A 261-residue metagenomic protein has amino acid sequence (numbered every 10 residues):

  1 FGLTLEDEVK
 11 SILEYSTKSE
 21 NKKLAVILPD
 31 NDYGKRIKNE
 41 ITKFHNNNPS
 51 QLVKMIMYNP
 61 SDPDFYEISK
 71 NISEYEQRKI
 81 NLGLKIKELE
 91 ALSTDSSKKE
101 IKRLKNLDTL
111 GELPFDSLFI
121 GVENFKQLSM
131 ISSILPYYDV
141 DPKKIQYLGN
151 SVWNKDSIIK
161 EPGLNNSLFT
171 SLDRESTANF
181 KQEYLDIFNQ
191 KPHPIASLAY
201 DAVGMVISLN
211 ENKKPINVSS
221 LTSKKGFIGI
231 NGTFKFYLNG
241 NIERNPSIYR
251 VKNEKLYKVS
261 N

Functional and structural regions predicted by a protein language model:
F1-N261: Extracytosolic ligand-binding ectodomains
